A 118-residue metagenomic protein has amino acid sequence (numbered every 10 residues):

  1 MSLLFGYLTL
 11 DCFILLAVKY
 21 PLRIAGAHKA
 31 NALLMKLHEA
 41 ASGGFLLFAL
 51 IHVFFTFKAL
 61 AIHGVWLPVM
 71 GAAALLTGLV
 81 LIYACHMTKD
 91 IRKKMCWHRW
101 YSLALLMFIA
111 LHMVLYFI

Functional and structural regions predicted by a protein language model:
M1-I118: Membrane-embedded alpha-helical bundles that constitute the cytochrome b-like, heme-associated redox core of multi-pass
